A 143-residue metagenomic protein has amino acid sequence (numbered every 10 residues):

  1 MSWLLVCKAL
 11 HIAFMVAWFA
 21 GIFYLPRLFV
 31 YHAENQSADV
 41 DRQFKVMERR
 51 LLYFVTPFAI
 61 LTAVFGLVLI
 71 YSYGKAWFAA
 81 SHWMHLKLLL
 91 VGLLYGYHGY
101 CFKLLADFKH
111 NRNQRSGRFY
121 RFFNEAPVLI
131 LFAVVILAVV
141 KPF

Functional and structural regions predicted by a protein language model:
M1-F143: Polytopic transmembrane helical bundles with strong interfacial aromatic enrichment
